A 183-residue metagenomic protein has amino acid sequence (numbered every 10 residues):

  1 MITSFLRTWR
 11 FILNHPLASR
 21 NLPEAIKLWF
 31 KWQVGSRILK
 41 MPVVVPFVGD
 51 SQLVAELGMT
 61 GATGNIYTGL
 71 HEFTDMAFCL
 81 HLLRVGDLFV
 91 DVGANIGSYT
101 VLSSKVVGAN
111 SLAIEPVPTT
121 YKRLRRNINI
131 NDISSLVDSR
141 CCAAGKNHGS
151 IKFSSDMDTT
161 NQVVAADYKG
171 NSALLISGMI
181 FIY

Functional and structural regions predicted by a protein language model:
M1-Y183: Phosphate/nucleotide-binding beta-alpha loop and adjacent structural elements of enzyme active sites
